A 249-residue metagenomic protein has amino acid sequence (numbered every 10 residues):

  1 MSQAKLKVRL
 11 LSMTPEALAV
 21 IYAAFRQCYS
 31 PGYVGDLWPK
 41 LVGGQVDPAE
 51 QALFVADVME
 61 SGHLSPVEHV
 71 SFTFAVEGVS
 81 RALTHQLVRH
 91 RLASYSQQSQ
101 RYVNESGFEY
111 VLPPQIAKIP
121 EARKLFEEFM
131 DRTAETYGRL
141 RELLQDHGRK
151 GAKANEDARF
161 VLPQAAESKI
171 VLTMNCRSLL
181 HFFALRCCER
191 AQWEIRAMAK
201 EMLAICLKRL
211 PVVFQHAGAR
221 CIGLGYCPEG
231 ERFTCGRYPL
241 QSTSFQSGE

Functional and structural regions predicted by a protein language model:
M1-E249: Family-specific signature for flavin-dependent thymidylate synthase
